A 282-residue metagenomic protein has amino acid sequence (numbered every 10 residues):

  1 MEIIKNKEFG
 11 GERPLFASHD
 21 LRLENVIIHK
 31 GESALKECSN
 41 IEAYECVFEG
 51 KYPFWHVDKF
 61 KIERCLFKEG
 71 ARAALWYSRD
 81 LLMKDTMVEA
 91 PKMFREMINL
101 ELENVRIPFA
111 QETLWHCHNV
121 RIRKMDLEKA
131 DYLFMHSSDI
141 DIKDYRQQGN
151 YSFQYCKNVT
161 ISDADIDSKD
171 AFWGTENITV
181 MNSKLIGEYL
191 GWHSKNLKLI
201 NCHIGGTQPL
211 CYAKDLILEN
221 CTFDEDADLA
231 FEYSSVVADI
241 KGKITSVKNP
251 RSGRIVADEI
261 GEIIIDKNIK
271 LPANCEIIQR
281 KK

Functional and structural regions predicted by a protein language model:
M1-K282: Long, distal/terminal scaffolding or interaction modules with repetitive or compositionally biased sequence
